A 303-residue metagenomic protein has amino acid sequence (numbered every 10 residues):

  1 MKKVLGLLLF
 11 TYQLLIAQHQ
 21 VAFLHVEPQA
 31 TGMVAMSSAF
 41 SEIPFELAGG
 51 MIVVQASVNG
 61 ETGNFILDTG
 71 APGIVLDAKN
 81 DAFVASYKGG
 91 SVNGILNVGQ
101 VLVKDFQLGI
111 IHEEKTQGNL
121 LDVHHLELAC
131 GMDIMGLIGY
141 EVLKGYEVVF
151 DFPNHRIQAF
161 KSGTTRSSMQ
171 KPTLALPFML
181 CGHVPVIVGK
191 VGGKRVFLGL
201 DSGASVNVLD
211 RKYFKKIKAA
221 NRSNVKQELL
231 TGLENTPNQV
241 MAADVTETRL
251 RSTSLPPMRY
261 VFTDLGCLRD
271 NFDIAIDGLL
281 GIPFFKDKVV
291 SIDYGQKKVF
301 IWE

Functional and structural regions predicted by a protein language model:
M1-A22: Bacterial Sec-dependent N-terminal signal peptides
A17-E303: Pepsin/retropepsin-fold aspartyl endopeptidases
